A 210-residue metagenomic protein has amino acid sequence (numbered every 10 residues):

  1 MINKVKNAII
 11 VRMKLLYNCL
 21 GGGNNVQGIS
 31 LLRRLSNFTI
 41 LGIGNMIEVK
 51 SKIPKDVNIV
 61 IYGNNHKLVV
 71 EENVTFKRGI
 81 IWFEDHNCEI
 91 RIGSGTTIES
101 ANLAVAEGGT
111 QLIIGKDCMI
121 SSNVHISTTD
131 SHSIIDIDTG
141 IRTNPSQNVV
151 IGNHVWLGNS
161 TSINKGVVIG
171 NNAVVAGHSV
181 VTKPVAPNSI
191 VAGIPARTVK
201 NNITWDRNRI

Functional and structural regions predicted by a protein language model:
M1-D56, N64-N65, D117, N123-V124 (+6 more regions): Terminal amphipathic alpha-helical/low-complexity segments used for targeting or macromolecular assembly
E48-V167, N202-I203: Flexible, glycine/small-residue-enriched loop-and-beta-strand segment within the central core of proteins
S100, G177-H178: Conserved beta-strand->loop/alpha-helix structural units within folded catalytic cores of enzymes with alpha/beta
N159, A176-G177: Short, hydrophobic/aromatic alpha-helical segments in well-folded domains
G170-A173, A186-N188: Conserved catalytic segment of ABC-fold P-loop ATPases
P187, A192-P195: Acidic, glycine-centered active-site loop in nucleotide-sugar glycosyltransferases
